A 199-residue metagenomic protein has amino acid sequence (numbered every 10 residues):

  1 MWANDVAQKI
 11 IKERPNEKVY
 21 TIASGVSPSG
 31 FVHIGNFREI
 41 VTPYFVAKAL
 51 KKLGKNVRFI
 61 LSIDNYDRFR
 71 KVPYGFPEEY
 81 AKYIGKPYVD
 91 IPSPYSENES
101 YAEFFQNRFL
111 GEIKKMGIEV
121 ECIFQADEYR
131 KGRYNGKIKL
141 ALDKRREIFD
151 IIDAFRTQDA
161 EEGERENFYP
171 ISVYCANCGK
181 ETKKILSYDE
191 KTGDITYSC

Functional and structural regions predicted by a protein language model:
M1-I34, F45-L61, A81-K86, G111 (+4 more regions): Non-catalytic terminal extensions that flank enzyme cores
A3-A7, Q106, Y134-N135, R145: Alpha-helix initiation and N-capping motif
Y20-V26, L53-F69, G75, Y80-L140 (+1 more regions): Conserved alpha/beta enzyme-core scaffolds, especially Rossmann-like or related mixed alpha/beta domains that build
I34-I40: Di-metal (Zn2+ and/or Mg2+/Mn2+) metal-binding site signature of metallo-dependent hydrolases with the MBL/beta-CASP
N36, Y74-G75: Short, glycine/charged-enriched secondary-structure capping and boundary segments
